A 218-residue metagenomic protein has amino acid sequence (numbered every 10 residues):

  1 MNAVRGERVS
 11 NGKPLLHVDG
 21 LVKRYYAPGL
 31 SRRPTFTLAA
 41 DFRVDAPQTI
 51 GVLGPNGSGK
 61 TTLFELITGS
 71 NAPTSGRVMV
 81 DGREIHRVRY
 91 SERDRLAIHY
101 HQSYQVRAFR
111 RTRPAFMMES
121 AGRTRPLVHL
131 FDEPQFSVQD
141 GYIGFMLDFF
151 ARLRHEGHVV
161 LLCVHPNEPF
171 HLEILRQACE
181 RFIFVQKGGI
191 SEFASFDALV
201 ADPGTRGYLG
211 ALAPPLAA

Functional and structural regions predicted by a protein language model:
V4-D41: A short, flexible loop at the N-terminus of ABC-type nucleotide-binding domains that lies
L53-P55: The feature captures the beta-strand-to-loop junction immediately N-terminal to the Walker
T68: Helix-to-loop junction immediately C-terminal to a conserved catalytic motif
G76-E84: Conserved ABC transporter NBD signature motif
E84-H99, A108-R111, P203: ABC ATPase NBD coupling module
F131-Q135, Q139: Walker B catalytic motif
E173-A194: H-loop (His-switch) and adjacent beta-strand-loop-beta switch element of ABC-type ATPase nucleotide-binding domains
K187-A213: Conserved beta-strand-loop-alpha-helix hinge in the C-terminal portion of ABC ATPase nucleotide-binding domains
